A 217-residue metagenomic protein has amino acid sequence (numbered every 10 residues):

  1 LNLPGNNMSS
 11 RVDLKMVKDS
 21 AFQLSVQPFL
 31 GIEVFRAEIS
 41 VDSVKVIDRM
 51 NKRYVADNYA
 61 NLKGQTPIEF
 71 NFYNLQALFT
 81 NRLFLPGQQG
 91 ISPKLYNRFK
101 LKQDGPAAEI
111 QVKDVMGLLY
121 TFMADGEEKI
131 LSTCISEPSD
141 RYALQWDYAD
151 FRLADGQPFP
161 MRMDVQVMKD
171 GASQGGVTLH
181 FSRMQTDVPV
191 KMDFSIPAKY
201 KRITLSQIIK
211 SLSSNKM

Functional and structural regions predicted by a protein language model:
L1-P4: A short, Trp-centered hydrophobic/proline-enriched beta-strand micro-motif
N7-K15, S20: Beta-strand-dominated lipid-handling architectures at cellular/organellar boundaries
M8-S10, F35-I39, R141-Q145: Amphipathic hydrophobic-ligand
D13-L14, V34-R36, L119-T121, D150: Short, surface-exposed charged micro-motifs
A21-A77: An acidic-aromatic
Q65-N97: C-terminal low-complexity, charged extensions that often adopt amphipathic alpha-helices
I91-K201: Gly/Pro-enriched, hydrophobic low-complexity segments that function as extracytoplasmic propeptides/linkers
Y200-M217: Short, low-complexity, Pro/Ser/Thr/Gly-rich segments in the mature regions of secreted, periplasmic
